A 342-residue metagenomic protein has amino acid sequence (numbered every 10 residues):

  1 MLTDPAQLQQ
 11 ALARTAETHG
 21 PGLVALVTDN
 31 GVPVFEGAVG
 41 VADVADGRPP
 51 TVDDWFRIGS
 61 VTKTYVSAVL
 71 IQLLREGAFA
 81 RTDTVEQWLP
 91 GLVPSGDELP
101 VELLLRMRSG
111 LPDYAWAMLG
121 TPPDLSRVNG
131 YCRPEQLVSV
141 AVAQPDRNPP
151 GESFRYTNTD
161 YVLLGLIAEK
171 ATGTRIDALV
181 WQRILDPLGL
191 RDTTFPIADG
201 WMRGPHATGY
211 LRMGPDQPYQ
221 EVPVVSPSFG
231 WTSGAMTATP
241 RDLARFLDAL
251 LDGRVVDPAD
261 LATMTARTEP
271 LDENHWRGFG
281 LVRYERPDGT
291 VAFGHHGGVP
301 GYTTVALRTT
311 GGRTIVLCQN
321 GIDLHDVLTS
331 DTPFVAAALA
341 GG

Functional and structural regions predicted by a protein language model:
L2-F56: Short, conserved catalytic-motif segment at the N-terminal edge
A6, L12, G31, F56-T82 (+3 more regions): Active-site SXXK
E17-V24, A45-L103, N148-T157, W231: Short active-site loop at a secondary-structure junction that contains or immediately precedes the catalytic residue(s)
V24-V27, V282, A306-L307: Short beta-strand scaffold segments in enzyme catalytic cores
P33-E36, G96-G298: Short, surface-exposed loop or secondary-structure junction motifs that flank catalytic or metal-binding residues
V41-V44, P227, I322-L324: A short acidic/small-residue loop/turn micro-motif
E273, R286, D323-G342: Short, gly/Ser/Thr-rich active-site loops of penicillin-recognizing serine hydrolases
T303-I322: Short, well-ordered beta-strand elements
